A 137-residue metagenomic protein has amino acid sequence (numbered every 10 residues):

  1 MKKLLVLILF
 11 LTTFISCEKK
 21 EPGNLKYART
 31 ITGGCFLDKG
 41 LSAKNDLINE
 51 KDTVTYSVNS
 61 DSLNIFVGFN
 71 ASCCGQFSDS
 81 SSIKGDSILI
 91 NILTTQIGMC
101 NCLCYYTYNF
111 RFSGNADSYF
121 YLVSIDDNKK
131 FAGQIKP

Functional and structural regions predicted by a protein language model:
M1-L4: Positively charged n-region of N-terminal signal peptides that target proteins for export
L7-I8: Sec-dependent N-terminal signal peptides
T13-S16: C-terminal motif of bacterial Sec signal peptides marking the signal peptidase cleavage site
E18-P137: Exposed, flexible binding/inhibitory loops of compact, secreted disulfide-stabilized domains
